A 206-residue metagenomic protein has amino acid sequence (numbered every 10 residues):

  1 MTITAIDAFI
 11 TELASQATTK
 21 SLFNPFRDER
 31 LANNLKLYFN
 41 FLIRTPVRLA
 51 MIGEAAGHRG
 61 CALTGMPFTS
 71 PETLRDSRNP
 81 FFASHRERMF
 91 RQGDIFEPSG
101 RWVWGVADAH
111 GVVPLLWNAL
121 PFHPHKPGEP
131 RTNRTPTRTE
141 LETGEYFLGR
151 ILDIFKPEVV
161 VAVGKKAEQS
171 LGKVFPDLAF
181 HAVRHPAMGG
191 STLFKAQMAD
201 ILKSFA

Functional and structural regions predicted by a protein language model:
T2-V159, A167-Q169, V174, L178 (+2 more regions): A polyanion-binding, active-site-adjacent surface
D177-A206: Short, flexible loop segments at boundaries between secondary-structure elements
